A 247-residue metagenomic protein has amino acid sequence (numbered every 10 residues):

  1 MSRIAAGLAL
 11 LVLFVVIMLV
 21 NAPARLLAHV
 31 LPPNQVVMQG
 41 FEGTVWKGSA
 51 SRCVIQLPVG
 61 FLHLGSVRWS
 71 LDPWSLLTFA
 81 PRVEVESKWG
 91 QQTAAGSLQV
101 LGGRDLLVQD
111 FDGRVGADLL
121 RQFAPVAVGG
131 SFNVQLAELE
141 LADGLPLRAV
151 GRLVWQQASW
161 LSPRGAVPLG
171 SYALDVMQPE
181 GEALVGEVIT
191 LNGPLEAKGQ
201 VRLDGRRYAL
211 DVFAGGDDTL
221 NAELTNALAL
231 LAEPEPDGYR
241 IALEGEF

Functional and structural regions predicted by a protein language model:
M1-G7, H29-P32, G165-F247: Extended terminal
S2-A22: Hydrophobic membrane-insertion alpha-helices, especially the h-region of bacterial N-terminal signal peptides
P23-G43: Alpha-helical transmembrane signal-anchor/signal-peptide segments
V36-V126, N133: N-terminal beta-strand/beta-hairpin edge segment
R52-H63, Q91-G96, G113-V126, E138-L145 (+4 more regions): Flexible, membrane-facing loop/turn or short amphipathic-helix motifs that contact lipid bilayers or gate lipid-binding
S70-W74, Q99-L101, A142, M177-P179 (+1 more regions): Short beta-strand micro-motifs enriched in acidic
W89, G102, Q157-S159, N192 (+1 more regions): Transmembrane beta-strands of outer-membrane beta-barrel pores
G129, L145-G151: Short "repeat-start/strand-capping" segments in structured domains, especially the N-termini of parallel beta-helix
